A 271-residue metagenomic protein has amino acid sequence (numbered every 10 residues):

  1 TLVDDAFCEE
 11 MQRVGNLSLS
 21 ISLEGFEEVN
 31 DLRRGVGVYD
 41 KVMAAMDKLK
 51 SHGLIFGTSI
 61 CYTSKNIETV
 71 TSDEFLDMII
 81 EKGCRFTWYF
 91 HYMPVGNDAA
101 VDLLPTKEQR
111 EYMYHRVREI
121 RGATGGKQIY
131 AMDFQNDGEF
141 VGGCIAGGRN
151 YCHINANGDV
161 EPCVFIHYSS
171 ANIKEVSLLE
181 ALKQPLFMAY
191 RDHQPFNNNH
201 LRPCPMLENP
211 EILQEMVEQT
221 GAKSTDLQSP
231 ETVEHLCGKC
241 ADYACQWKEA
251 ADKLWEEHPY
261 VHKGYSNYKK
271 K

Functional and structural regions predicted by a protein language model:
T1-F90: Radical SAM/AdoMet-radical enzyme domain recognition
I21, G158, L178: Conserved, mostly hydrophobic/aromatic
E28, N66, G96-N97, S170: Generic structural signal for helix capping and beta-alpha/helix-loop junctions
V36-Y39, L104-K107, E111, A171-V176: Short, conserved loop/turn and helix-capping segments at secondary-structure boundaries that abut family-defining
M43, D73, E111-R118, L179: Generic alpha-helical structural signal
L54, C84, R121-Q128, L227-E231: Structural alpha-beta junctions
Y92-P162, P203-I212: A C-terminal junction/extension of Radical SAM enzymes
F165-K271: Flexible mid-to-C-terminal extensions adjoining Fe-S/redox cofactors in radical SAM and related proteins
